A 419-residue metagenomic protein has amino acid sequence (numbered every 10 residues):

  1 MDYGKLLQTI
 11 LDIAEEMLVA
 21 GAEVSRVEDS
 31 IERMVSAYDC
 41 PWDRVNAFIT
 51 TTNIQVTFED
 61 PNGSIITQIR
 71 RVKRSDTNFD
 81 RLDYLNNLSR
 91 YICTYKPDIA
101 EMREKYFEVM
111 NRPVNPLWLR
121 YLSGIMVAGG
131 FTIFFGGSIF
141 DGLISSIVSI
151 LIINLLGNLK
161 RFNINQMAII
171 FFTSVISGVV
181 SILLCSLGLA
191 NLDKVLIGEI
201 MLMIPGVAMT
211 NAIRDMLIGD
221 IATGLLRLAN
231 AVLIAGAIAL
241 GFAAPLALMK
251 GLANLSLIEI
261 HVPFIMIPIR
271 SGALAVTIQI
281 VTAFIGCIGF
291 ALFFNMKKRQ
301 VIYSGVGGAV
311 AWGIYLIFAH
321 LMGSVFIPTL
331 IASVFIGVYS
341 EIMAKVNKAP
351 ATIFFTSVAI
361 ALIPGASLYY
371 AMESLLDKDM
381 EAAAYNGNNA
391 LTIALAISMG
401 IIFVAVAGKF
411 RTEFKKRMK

Functional and structural regions predicted by a protein language model:
M1-E101: Soluble N-terminal domains of membrane-associated systems
E28-S30, E101-Y106, Y385-A390: Short, well-structured alpha-helical segments that form the helix of a local strand-helix-strand
R71-S145: Hydrophobic alpha-helical hairpins/lids featuring a short glycine-rich hinge
R74-D80, N115-Y121, A168-I169, L274-T282 (+2 more regions): Helical membrane-embedded segments and adjacent short helical loop/helix-boundary regions of multi-pass membrane
P113-A208, L292, K298-Y303: Core alpha-helical transmembrane segments of integral membrane proteins
I147-L156, T173-L187, F284-I285, G307-L321 (+1 more regions): Structural signature of multi-pass alpha-helical membrane transport proteins
S186-I314, G323-I336, K348-K419: Generic detector of multi-pass transmembrane helix bundles and their immediately adjacent loops in polytopic membrane
K345: Double-stranded DNA-binding cores of transcription factors and transposases
